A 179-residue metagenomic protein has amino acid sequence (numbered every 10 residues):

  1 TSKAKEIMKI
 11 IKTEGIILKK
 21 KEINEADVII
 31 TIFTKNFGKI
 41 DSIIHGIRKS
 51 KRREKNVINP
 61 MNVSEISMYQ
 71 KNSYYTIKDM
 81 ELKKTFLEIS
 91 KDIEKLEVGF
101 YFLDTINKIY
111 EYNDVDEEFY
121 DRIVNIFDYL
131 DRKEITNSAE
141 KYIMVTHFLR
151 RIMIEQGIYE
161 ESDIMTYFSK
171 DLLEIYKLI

Functional and structural regions predicted by a protein language model:
T1-I7: Short, Lys/Arg-enriched N-terminal segments with co-localized hydrophobic residues within the first ~10-30 amino acids
M8-V28, F33-G38, S42-I179: Non-catalytic alpha-helical scaffolds and adjoining flexible linkers that form interface surfaces for assembly
